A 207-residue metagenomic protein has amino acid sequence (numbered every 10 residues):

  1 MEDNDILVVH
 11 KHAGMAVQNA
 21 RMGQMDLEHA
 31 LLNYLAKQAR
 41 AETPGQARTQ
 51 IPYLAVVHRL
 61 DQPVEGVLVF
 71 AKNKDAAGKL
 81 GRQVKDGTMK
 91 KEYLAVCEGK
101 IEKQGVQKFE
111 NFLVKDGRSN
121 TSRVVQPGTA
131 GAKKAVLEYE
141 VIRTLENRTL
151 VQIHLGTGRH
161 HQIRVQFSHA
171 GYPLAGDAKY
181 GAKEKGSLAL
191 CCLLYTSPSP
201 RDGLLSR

Functional and structural regions predicted by a protein language model:
M1-S197, R201, R207: RNA pseudouridine synthases
